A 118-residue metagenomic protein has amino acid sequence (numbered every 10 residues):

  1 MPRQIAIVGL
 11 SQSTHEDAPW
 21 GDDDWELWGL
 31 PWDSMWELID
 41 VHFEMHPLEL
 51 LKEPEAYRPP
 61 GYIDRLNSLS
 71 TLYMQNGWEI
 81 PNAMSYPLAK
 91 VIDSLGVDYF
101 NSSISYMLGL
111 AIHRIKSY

Functional and structural regions predicted by a protein language model:
M1-I5: Extreme N-terminal starter segment of soluble prokaryotic enzymes
I7-L10: Terminal, non-catalytic protein-protein interaction segments that mediate quaternary/complex assembly
Q12-T14, P19-R114: Acidic/Gly/His-enriched mid-domain segments of enzyme catalytic cores or analogous surface patches that mediate
S117-Y118: Acidic, metal-binding active-site segment of PIN/NYN-like and related structure-specific nucleases
